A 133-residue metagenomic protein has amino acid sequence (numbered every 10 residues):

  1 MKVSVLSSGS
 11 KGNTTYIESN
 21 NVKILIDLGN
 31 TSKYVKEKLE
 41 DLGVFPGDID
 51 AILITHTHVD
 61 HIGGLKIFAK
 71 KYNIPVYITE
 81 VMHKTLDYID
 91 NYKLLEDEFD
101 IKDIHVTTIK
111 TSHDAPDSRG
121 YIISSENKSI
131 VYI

Functional and structural regions predicted by a protein language model:
M1-D41, R119-I133: Conserved beta-strand hairpin/beta-sheet module of binuclear metal-dependent hydrolase folds, prominently
V5-L6, K11-T14, H56-H58, I104-T108: Structured catalytic core of nucleotide-sugar glycosyltransferases
G9, G29, H56, H113-D114: A short acidic Gly-Thr/Ser loop motif
K11, H58-I62, H83-T85, A115: Active-site environment of divalent metal-dependent phosphoester hydrolases
N13, V22, D48-D50, Y72 (+1 more regions): A generic structural signal for short beta-strands and their flanking turns/coil linkers
T31-I78: Active-site metal-binding motif and surrounding structural segment of the metallo-beta-lactamase
I78-K128: Metallo-beta-lactamase
